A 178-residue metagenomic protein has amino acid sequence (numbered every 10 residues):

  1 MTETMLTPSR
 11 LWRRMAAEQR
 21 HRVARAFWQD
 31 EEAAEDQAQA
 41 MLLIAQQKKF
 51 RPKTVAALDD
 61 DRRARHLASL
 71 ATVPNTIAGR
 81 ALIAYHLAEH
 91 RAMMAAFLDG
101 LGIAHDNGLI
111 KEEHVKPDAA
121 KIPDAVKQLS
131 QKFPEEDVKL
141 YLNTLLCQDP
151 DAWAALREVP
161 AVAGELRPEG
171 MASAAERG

Functional and structural regions predicted by a protein language model:
M1, R10-R14, V115-K116, Q128-L129: A short, ordered amphipathic alpha-helix with a cationic face
E3-D36: Charged, amphipathic alpha-helical stretches
T7-R10, A17, D60, G164 (+1 more regions): Intrinsically disordered, low-complexity regions enriched in serine, threonine, proline and polar/charged residues
D30-A155: Acidic, low-complexity, intrinsically disordered interaction modules
P160, G164-G178: Short, charged, intrinsically disordered terminal tails
